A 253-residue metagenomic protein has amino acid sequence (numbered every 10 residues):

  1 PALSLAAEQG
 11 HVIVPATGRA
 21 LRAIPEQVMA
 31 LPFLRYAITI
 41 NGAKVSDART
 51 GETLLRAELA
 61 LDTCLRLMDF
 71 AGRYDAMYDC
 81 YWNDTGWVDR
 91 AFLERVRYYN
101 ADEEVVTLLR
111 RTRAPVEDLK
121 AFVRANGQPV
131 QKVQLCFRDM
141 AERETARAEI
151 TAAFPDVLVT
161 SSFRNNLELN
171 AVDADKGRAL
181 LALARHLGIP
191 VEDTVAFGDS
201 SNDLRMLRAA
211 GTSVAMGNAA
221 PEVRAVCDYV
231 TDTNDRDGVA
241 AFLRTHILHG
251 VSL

Functional and structural regions predicted by a protein language model:
P1-E103: Active-site phosphate-binding/coordination module
P1-H11, R56-T63, P115-K120, A171-R185 (+1 more regions): Short, acidic loop-to-helix structural element flanking the phosphoryl-transfer center in phosphate-processing enzymes
G10-V14, F33-R35, K132, E192-D193 (+2 more regions): Short active-site oxyanion
L21-P25, R143, G177, D203-L204: Short, well-ordered alpha-helical microsegments
A30-L31, G127, G188, R224: Alpha-helix termination/capping residues and helix-transition junctions
P32-F33, I40-N41, R49, A153-P155 (+2 more regions): Short, structured coil segments at secondary-structure junctions
F70, Y74-M77, Y81-F197: Conserved acidic, metal-coordinating active-site core of Asp-based, Mg2+-dependent phosphoryl-transfer enzymes
A152, L167-L253: Mg2+-dependent phosphoryl-transfer enzymes with acidic/Ser/Thr/Gly-rich catalytic loops
